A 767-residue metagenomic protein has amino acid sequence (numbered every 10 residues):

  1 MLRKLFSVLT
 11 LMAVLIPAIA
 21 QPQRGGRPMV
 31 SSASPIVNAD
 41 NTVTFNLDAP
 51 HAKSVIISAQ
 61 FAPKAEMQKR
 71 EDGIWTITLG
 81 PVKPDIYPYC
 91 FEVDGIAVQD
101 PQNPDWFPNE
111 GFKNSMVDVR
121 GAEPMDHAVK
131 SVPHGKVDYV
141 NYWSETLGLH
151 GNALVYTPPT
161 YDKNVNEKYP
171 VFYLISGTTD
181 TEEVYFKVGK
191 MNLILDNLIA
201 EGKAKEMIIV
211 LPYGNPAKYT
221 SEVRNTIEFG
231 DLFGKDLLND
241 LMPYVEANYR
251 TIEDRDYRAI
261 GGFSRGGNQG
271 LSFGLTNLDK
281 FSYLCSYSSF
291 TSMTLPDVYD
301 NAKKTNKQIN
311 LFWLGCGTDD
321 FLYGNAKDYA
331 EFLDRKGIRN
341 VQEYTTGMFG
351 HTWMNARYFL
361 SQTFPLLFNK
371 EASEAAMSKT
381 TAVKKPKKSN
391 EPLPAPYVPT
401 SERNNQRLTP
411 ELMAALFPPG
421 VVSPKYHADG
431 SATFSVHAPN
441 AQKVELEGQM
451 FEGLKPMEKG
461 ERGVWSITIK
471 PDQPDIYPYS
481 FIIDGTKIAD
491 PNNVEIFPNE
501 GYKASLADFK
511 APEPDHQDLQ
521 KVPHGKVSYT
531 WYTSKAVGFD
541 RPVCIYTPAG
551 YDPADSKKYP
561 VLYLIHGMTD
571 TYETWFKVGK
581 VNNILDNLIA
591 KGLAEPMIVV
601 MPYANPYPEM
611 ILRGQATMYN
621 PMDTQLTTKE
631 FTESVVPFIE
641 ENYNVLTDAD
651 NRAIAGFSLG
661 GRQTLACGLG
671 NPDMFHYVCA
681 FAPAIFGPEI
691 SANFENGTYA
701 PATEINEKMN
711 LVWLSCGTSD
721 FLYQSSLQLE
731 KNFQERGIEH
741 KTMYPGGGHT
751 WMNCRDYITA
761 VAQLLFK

Functional and structural regions predicted by a protein language model:
M1-R24: Bacterial Sec-dependent N-terminal signal peptides
Q21-G25, S31-S32, V37-A65, K69-L416 (+2 more regions): Non-catalytic cap/lid and distal C-terminal segments of serine-dependent acyl enzymes
